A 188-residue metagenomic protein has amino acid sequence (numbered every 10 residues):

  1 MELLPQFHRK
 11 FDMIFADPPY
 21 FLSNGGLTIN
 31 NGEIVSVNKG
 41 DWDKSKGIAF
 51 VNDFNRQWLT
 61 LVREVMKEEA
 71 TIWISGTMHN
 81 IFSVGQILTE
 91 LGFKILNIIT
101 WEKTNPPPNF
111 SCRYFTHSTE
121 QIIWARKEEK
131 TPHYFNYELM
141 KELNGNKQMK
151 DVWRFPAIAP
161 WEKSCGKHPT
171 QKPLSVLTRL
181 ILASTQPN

Functional and structural regions predicted by a protein language model:
M1-N188: Core catalytic lobe of class I
